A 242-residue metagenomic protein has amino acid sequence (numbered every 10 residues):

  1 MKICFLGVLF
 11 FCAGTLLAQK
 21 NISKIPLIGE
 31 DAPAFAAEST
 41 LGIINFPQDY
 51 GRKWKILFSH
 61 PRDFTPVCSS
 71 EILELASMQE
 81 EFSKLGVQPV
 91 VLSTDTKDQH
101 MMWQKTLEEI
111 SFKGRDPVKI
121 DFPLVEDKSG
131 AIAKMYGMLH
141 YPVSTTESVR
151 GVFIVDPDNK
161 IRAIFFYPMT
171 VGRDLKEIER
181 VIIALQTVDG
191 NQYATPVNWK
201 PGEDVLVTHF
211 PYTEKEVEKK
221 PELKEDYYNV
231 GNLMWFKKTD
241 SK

Functional and structural regions predicted by a protein language model:
I3-A13: Sec-dependent N-terminal signal peptides
G14-A18: Sec/Tat signal peptide C-region and signal peptidase I cleavage site
Q19-K242: Chalcogenol-based redox active-site neighborhoods
